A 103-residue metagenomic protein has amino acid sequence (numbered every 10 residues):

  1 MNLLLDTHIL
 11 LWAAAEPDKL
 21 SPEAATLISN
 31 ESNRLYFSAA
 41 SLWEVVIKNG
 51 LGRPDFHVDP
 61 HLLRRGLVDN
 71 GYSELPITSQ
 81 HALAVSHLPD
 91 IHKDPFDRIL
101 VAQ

Functional and structural regions predicted by a protein language model:
M1-F37, L51-R65: Short, well-structured N-terminal submotif of metal-dependent ribonuclease cores
T7-H8, V45, T78, V85: Generic structural signal for small/hydrophobic residues in well-ordered secondary structure, especially within
D55-R64, V68-Q103: Active-site neighborhoods of divalent-metal-dependent phosphate/nucleic-acid chemistry enzymes
